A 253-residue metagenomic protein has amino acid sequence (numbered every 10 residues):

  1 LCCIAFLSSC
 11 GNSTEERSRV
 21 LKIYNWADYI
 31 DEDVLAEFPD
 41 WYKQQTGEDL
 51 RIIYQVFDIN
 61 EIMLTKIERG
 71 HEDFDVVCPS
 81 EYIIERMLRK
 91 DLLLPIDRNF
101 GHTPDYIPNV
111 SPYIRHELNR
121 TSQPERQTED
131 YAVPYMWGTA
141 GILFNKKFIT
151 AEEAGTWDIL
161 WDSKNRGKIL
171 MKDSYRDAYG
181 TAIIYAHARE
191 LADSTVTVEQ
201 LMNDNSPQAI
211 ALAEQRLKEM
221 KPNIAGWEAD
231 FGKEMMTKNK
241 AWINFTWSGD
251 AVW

Functional and structural regions predicted by a protein language model:
C2-C3: Cysteine-centered motifs
F6-S9: C-terminal motif of bacterial Sec signal peptides marking the signal peptidase cleavage site
T14-K90: Early extracytoplasmic/lumenal segment of secretory-pathway proteins
W26, E81, A140, S174-Y175 (+1 more regions): Short, well-ordered beta-to-alpha junction loops that form the rim of enzyme active sites and present histidine/acidic
Y29-E32, L88-M235, K240: Extracytoplasmic ligand-binding site segments that recognize negatively charged/polar headgroups
N60, E81, A229-D230, S248: Conserved glycosyltransferase catalytic-site signature
F74-P79, A225-G226, W242-W247: Paired acidic/hydrophobic, glycine-rich loop segments that form the ligand-binding mouth/hinge of periplasmic-binding
I83-R86, I243-W253: A ligand-binding cleft/hinge motif common to bilobed small-molecule-binding domains
